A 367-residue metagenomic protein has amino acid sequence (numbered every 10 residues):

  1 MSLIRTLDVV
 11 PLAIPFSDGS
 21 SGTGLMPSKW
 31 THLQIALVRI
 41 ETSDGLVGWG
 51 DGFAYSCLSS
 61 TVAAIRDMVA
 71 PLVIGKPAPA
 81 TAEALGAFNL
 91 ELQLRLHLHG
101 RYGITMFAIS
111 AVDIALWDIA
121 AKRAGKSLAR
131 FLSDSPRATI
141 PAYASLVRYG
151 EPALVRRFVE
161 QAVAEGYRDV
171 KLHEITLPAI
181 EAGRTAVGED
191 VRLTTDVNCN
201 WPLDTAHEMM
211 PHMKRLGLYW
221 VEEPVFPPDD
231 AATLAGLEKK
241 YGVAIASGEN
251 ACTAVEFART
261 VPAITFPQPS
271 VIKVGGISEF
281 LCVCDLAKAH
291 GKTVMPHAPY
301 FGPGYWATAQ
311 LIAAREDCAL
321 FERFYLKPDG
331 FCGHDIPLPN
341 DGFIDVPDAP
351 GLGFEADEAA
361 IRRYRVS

Functional and structural regions predicted by a protein language model:
M1-G48, F53, D329-C332: Structured beta-strand/loop patches that form or line metal/cofactor-binding pockets in enzymes
I4, G45, V69, V112 (+7 more regions): Conserved, mostly hydrophobic/aromatic
T6-L7, E41-R123: Metal- or metallocofactor-binding catalytic centers and their adjacent structured scaffolds across diverse enzyme
G48, A142-S145, R168-L172, L193-V197 (+5 more regions): Hydrophobic faces of well-ordered beta-strands that scaffold small-molecule active sites in alpha/beta enzyme cores
F107, D113-L146: Glycine-rich, aromatic-flanked loop segments that form ligand/cofactor-binding clefts across common enzyme folds
R130-Y241: Metal-dependent enolase-superfamily TIM-barrel catalytic cores that perform enediolate-based chemistry
P211, G217, V225-A244, A251-F343 (+1 more regions): Shared catalytic-loop signature of beta/alpha-barrel
L352-S367: Extended hydrophobic packing segments that form well-structured cores
